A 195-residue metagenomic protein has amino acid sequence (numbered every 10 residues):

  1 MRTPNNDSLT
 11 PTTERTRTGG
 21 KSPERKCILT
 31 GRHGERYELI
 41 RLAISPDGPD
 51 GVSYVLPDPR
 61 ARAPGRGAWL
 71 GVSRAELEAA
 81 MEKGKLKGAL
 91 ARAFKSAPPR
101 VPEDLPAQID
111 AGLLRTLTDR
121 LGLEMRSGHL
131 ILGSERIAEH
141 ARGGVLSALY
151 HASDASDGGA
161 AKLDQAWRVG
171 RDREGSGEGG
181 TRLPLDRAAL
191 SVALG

Functional and structural regions predicted by a protein language model:
M1-A89: N-terminal cysteine/histidine-rich coordination modules
M1-R2, S8, K26-L29, V145 (+1 more regions): Short helix-coil boundary/hinge micro-motifs
G20-C27, P64-G65, I131-S134, A160 (+1 more regions): Amphipathic alpha-helical transducer elements in NTP-driven molecular machines
E35, G122-R126, A141-R142, R168-R171 (+1 more regions): Signal for well-folded cores of large energy- and translation-related assemblies
R66-G67, S127-G128, L146-A148, G175-G180: Short active-site oxyanion
R74-D157: Extended interfacial segments that mediate partner engagement and assembly in macromolecular machines
D157-L163: Nucleotide-binding motor/catalytic cores of P-loop/tubulin-like NTPases across gene-expression machines
E174-G195: Short basic, glycine-rich beta-strand/loop surfaces that mediate nucleic-acid
